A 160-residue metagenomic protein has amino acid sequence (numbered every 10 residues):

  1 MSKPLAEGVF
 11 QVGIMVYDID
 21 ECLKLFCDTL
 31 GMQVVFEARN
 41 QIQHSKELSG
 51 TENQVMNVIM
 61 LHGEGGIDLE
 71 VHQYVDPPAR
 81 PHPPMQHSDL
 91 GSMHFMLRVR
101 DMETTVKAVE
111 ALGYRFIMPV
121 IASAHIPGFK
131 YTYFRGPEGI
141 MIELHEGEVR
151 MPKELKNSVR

Functional and structural regions predicted by a protein language model:
M1-L5, I14, E37, L69 (+2 more regions): Vicinal oxygen chelate
A6, N53-Q54, S88-D89: Short, low-complexity disordered segments enriched in Ser/Pro/Gly and basic
E7-Q11, L90-H94: Short, solvent-exposed beta-strand edge segments and adjacent coil->beta transition regions
M15-G66, T104, A111, P119 (+1 more regions): Core segments of cupin and vicinal oxygen chelate
I42, D76, E148-M151: A short acidic/small-residue loop/turn micro-motif
S49-T51, M85, Y133: Short glycine-biased active-site loop of nucleotidyltransferases that positions the nucleotide triphosphate and helps
R80-P84, K153-K156: A short, polar/proline- and glycine-enriched secondary-structure boundary/capping micro-motif
P83-D89, K107: Long, charged/polar, surface-exposed segments that mediate recognition or autoinhibition
